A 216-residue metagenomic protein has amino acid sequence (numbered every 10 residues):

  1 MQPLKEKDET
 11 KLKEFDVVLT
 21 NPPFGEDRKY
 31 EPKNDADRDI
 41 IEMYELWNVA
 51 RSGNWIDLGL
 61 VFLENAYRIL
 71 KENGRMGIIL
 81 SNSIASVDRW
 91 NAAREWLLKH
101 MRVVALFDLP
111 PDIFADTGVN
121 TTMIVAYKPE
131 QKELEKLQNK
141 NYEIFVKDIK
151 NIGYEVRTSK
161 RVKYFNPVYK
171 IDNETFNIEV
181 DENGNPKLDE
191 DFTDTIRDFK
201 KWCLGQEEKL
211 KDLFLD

Functional and structural regions predicted by a protein language model:
M1-T10: S-adenosyl-L-methionine
E9-D216: A conserved structural/catalytic subdomain of Rossmann-like adenosyl-cofactor enzymes
